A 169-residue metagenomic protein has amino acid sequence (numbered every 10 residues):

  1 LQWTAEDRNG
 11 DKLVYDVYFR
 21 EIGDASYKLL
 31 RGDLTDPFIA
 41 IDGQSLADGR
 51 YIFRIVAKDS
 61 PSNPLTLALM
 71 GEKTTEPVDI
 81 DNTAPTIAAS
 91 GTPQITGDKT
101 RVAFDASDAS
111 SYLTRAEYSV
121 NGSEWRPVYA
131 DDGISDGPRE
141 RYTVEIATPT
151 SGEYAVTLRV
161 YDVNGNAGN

Functional and structural regions predicted by a protein language model:
Q2-N169: Long, low-complexity serine/threonine/glycine- and acidic-rich segments characteristic of extracellular
